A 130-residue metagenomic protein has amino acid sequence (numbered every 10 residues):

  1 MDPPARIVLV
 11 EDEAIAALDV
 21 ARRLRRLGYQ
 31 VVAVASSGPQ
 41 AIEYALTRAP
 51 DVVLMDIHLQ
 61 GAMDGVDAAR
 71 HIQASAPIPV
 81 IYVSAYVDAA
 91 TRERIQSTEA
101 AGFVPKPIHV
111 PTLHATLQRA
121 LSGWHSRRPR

Functional and structural regions predicted by a protein language model:
P3-P4, A49-D51, A74-I81: His-Asp phosphorelay/catalytic-motif detector in bacterial-type signaling
E13-A33: Two-component/phosphorelay signaling modules centered on CheY-like receiver
A21, V34-V52: Acidic, metal-coordinating helix/loop segments flanking the phosphotransfer/catalytic sites of two-component signaling
S37, M63-D67: Acidic catalytic/metal-coordinating carboxylates
E43, V66-I78: Short amphipathic alpha-helix used as the core "switch/output" element in two-component signaling
D56-I57, S84: Active-site residues of response regulator receiver
I81, V87-P105, A115: Alpha4 helix (beta4-alpha4-beta5 surface) of REC/receiver domains from two-component response regulators
A90, I108-R119, H125: C-terminal output helix
